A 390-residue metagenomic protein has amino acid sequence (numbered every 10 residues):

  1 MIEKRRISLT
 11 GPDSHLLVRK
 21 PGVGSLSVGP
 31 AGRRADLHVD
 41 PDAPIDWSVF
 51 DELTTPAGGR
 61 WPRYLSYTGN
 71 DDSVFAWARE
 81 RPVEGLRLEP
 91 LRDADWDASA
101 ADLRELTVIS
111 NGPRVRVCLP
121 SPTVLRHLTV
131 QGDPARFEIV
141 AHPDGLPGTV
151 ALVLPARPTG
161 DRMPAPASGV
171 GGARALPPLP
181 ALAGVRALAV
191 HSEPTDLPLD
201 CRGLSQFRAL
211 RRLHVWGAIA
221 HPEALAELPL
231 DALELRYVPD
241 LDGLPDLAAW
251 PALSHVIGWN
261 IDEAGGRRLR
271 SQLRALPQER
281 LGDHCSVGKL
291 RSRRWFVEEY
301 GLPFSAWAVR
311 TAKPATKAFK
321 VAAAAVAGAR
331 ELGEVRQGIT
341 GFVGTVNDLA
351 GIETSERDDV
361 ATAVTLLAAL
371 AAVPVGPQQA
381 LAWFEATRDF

Functional and structural regions predicted by a protein language model:
S8-S286: Concave beta-strand-loop units of leucine-rich repeat
W216, G344, D348, L366-L370: Positions within ordered alpha-helical repeat solenoids
G217-A220, R330-E334, V375-Q379: Generic structural signal for short, solvent-exposed loop/turn connectors between secondary structure elements
A249-E353, V360: C-terminal capping region of solenoid repeat domains
E353-F390: Amphipathic alpha-helical binding modules
